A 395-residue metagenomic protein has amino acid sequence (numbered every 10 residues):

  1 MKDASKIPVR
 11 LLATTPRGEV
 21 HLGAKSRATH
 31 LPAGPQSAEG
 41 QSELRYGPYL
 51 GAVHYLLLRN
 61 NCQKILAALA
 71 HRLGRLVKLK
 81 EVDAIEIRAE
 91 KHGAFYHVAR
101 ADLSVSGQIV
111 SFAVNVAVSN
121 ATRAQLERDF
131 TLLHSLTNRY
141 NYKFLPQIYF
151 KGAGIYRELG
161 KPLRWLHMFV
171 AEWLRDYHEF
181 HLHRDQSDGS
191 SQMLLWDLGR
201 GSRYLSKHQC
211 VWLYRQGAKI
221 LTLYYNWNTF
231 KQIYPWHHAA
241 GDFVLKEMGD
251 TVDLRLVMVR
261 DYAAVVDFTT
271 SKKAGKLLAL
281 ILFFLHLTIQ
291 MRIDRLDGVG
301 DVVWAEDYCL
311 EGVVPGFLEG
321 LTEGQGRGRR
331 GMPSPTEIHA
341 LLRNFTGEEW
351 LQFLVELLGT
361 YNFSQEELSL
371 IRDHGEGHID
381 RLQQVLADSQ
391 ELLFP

Functional and structural regions predicted by a protein language model:
K2-G23, D294-P395: Helical subdomain adjoining the active site within ATP-dependent kinase catalytic cores
L11, G18-R27, P32-I109: ATP-binding glycine-rich phosphate-binding loop
L73-I87, R128, H134-V170, L174-R175: N-terminal low-complexity, intrinsically disordered segments
E86-R88, A94-N138, G199, R203-S206: ATP-binding glycine-rich loop module of kinase domains
D102-V105, V116-N120, G152, E172-H178 (+2 more regions): Short, flexible loop/turn elements at secondary-structure junctions
Q147-W212: Conserved structural core of kinase catalytic domains
G201-W236: Conserved kinase catalytic-core segment
F230-W304: Catalytic activation segment of kinase domains across protein kinase-like and atypical kinase folds
